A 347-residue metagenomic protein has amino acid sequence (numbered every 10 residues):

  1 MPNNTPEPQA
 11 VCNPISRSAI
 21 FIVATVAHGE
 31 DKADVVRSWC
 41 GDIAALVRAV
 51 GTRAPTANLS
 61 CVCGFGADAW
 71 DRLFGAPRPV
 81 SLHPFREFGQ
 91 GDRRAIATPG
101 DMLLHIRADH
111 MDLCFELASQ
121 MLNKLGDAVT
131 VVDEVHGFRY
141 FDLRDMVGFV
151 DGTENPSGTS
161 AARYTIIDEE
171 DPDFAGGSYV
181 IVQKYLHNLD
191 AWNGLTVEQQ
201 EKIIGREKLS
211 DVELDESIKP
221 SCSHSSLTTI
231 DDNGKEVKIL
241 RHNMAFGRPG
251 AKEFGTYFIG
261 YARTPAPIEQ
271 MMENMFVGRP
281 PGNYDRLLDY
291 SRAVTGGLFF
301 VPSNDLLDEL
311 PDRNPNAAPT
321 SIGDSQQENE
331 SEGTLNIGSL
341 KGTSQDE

Functional and structural regions predicted by a protein language model:
M1-D346: Long, histidine/aromatic-enriched segments associated with O2/redox biology
